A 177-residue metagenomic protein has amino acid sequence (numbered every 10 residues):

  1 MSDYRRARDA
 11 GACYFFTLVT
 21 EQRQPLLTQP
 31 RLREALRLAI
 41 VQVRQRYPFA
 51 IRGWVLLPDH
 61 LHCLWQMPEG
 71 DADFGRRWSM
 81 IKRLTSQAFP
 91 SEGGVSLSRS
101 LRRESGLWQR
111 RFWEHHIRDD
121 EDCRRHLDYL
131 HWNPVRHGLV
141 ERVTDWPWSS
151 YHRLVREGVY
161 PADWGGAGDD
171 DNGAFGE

Functional and structural regions predicted by a protein language model:
M1-E177: Short catalytic/metal-binding and nucleic-acid-binding patches
